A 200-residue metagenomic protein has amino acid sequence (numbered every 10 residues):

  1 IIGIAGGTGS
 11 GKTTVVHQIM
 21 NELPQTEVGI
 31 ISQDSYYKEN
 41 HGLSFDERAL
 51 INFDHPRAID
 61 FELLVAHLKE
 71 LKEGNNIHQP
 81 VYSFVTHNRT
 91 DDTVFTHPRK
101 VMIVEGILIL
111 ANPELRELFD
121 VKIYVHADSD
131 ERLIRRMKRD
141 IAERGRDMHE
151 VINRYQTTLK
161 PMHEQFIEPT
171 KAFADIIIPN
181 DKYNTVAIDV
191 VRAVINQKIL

Functional and structural regions predicted by a protein language model:
I1-G3: Short hydrophobic/aromatic beta-strand immediately N-terminal to the Walker A/P-loop
T8: The conserved Walker
K12: Conserved lysine of the Walker
V15: Hydrophobic positions on the alpha1 helix immediately C-terminal to the Walker A/P-loop
N21-G29: Post-Walker A helix-loop "phosphate-sensing" segment adjacent to the P-loop in P-loop NTPases
G29, K38, G42-T86: Conserved nucleotide-sensing/catalytic segment adjacent to the nucleotide-binding pocket in NTP-handling enzymes
T90-R144: ATP-dependent NMP and nucleoside kinases share a basic, alpha-helical "lid"
H97-P98, K138, K160-L200: NTP-dependent small-molecule kinase module
